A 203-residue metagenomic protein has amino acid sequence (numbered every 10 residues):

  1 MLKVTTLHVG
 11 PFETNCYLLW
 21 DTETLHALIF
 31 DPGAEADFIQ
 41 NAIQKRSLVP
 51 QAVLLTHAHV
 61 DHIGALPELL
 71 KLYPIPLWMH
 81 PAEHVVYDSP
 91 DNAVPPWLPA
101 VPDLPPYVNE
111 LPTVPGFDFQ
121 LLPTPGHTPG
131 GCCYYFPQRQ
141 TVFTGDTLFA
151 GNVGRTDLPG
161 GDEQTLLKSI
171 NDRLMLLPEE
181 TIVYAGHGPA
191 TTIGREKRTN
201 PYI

Functional and structural regions predicted by a protein language model:
M1-R46, C133-G145: Conserved beta-strand hairpin/beta-sheet module of binuclear metal-dependent hydrolase folds, prominently
V9-F12, T113, P125-T128: A short catalytic or substrate-binding loop motif that flags glycine-/basic-rich loops and adjacent residues that bind
L19, T56, T124: Conserved S/T- and glycine-rich ATP-binding loop of Class I adenylate-forming
T24, A34, V60, E83 (+3 more regions): Short, glycine/acidic-enriched loop or turn micro-motifs at the edges of active sites
A34-F117, Y202: Active-site HxH/HxHxD metal-binding segment of metal-dependent hydrolases
S89-W97, D118-Y202: Metallo-beta-lactamase
